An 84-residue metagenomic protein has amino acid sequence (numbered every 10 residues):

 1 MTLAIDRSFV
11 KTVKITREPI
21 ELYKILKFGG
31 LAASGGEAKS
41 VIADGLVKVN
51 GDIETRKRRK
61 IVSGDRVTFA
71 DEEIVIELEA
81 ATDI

Functional and structural regions predicted by a protein language model:
M1-G29, D52-I84: Ferredoxin-like alpha/beta domains used as RNA- or RNAP-binding modules
V41-I42, I61: Short, well-ordered loop/turn sites that connect or cap secondary structure elements
G45-D52: Short, structured beta-strand/loop micro-motifs enriched in basic residues and often containing a Trp
